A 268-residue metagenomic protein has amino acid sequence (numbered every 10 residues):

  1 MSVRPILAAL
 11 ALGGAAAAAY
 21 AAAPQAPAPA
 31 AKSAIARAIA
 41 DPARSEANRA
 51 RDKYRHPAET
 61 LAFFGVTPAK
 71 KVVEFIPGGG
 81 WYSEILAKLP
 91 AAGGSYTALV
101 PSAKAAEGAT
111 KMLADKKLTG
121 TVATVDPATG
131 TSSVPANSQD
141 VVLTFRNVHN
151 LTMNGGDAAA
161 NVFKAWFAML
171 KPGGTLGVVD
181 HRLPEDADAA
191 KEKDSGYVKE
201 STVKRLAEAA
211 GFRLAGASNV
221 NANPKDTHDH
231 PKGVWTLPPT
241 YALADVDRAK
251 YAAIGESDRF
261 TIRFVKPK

Functional and structural regions predicted by a protein language model:
I35-T67: Class I SAM-dependent methyltransferase Rossmann-like catalytic core, especially the SAM/SAH-binding loop
P68-G78: Conserved class I S-adenosyl-L-methionine
S132-V142: A short acidic, Gly/Pro-enriched loop at the edge of an enzyme's catalytic core that lines a small-molecule cofactor
D140-A160: A short SAM/SAH-binding and catalytic strip from SAM-dependent methyltransferases
D157-P172: A short glycine-rich, Lys/Arg-flanked "PGG" loop and its adjoining helix->strand segment in the class I
G173-H181: Conserved beta-strand signature within the Rossmann-like core of class I S-adenosyl-L-methionine
A189-A217: Conserved Class I S-adenosyl-L-methionine
A249-K268: C-terminal lobe and adjacent flexible extensions of AdoMet/dcAdoMet transferase-like proteins
